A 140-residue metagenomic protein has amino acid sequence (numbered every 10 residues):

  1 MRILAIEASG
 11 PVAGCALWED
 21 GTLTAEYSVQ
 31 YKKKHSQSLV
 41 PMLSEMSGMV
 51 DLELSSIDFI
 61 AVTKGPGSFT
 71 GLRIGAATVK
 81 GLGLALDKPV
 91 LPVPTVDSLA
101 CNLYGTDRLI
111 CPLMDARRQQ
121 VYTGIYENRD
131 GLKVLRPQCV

Functional and structural regions predicted by a protein language model:
M1-K64: N-terminal beta-alpha supersecondary unit
P11, G65-P66, A116-Q119: Short glycine-rich anion-binding loops that position phosphate/pyrophosphate groups of nucleotides and phosphorylated
A16-W18, I74, G124-I125: Short amphipathic alpha-helical segments
T22, K34, P89-V140: Surface "functional belts" at beta-alpha junctions
Q30-S38, F69, R73, A77 (+1 more regions): Residues at secondary-structure transition points
L43, T78-L82, L99-A100: Buried hydrophobic packing segments
G48-S55, L84-V93: Phosphate-handling active-site elements
F59-V90: DPxDG-like acidic metal-binding loop motif
